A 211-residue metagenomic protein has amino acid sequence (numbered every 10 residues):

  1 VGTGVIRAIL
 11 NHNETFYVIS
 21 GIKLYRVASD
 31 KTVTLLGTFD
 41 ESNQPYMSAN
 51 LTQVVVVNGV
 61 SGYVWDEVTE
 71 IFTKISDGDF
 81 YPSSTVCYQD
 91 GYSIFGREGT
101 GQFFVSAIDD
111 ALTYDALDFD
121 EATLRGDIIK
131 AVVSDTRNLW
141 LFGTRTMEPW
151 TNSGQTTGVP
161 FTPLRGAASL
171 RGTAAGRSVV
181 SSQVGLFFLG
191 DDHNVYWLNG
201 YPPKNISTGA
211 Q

Functional and structural regions predicted by a protein language model:
V1, K31-T38, I71-D77, D115-A122 (+1 more regions): A short beta-strand motif characteristic of beta-propeller blades
V1-V33, P82-P149, G154: N-terminal beta-propeller domains
G2-L10, T38-T52, G78-D90, D127-A131 (+1 more regions): Repeated scaffold domains used in trafficking and secretory/extracellular systems, primarily beta-propellers
V18, L24-T52, V56: Pre-catalytic or accessory/regulatory segments outside the catalytic core
Y25, Y63-V64, E148, Y196: WD40 beta-propeller blade core
Y46-S76, F95: Hydrophobic or amphipathic alpha-helical targeting/insertion segments
Q53-V54, R125, K130-Q211: Beta-sheet-dominated scaffold domains
S61, T100-G101, N194-V195: Short glycine/acidic-enriched loop and turn motifs that connect beta-strands
